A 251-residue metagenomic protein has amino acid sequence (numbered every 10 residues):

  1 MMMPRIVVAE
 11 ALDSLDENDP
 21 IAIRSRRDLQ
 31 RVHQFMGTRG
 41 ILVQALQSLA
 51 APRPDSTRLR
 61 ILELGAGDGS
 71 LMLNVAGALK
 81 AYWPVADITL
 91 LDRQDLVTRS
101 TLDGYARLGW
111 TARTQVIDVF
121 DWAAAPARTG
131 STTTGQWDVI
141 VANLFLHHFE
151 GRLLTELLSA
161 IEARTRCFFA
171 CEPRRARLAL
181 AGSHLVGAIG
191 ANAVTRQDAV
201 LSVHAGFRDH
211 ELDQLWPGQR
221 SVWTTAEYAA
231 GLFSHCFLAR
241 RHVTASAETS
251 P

Functional and structural regions predicted by a protein language model:
M1-L15: N-terminal auxiliary segments of SAM/dcSAM-dependent transferases
L15-A50: Class I SAM-dependent methyltransferase Rossmann-like catalytic core, especially the SAM/SAH-binding loop
L62, D68-W122: Class I SAM-dependent methyltransferase SAM/SAH-binding core
D138-R152: A short SAM/SAH-binding and catalytic strip from SAM-dependent methyltransferases
F149-I161: A short, conserved alpha-helix within the catalytic core of class I
T165-P173: Conserved beta-strand signature within the Rossmann-like core of class I S-adenosyl-L-methionine
P173-R220, E227: C-terminal alpha-helical "lid/dimerization" subdomain adjacent to the S-adenosyl-L-methionine
A205, D209-P251: Conserved Class I S-adenosyl-L-methionine
